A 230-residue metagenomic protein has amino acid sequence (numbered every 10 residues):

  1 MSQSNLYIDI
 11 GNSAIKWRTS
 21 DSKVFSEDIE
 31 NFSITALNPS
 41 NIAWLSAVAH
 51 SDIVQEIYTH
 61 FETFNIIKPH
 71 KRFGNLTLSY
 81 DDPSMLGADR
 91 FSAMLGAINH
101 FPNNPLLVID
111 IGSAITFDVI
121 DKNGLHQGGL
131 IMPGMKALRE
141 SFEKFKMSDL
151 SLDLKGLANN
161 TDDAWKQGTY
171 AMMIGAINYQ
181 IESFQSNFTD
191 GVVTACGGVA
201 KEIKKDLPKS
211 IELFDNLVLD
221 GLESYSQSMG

Functional and structural regions predicted by a protein language model:
M1-S22, A97, N103-H126, F142: Gly/Thr-rich phosphate-binding beta-strand-loop-beta motif of the actin/hexokinase/Hsp70
S2-F64: Conserved phosphate-binding loops in N-terminal lobes of ATP-dependent enzymes of the actin/Hsp70/sugar-kinase
S40-A49, N65-K68, F188-G198: Short glycine-rich phosphate-binding loop at a beta-alpha junction
F61-I98: Glycine/small-residue-rich loop that forms an oxyanion/phosphate-binding "nest" at active or ligand-binding sites
T63-P69, H126-M132, S210-L219: Short hydrophobic/aromatic-enriched beta-strand-loop microsegments
A88, S92-N103, Q127-Q167, A171 (+2 more regions): Glycine-rich phosphate-binding loop plus the immediately following alpha-helix
K155-V192, E202, S210-I211: Adenine-nucleotide phosphate-binding core of ATP-dependent small-molecule kinases
D190-G230: Long hydrophobic alpha-helical segments typical of transmembrane helices together with their membrane-interfacial
